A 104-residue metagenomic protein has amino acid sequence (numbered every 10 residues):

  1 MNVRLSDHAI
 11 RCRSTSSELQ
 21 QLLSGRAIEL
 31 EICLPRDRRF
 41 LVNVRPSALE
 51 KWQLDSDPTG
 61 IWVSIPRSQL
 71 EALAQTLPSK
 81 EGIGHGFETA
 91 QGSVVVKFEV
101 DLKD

Functional and structural regions predicted by a protein language model:
V3, R13, L19-Q20, E29-L30: Acidic (E/D-rich), amphipathic helical modules within compact regulatory domains
V3-L5, I10-S14, I61-I65: Short, structured motif recognition centered on aromatic/hydrophobic residues
R4-D7, P46-A48, Q53-G60, E88-A90: Short, ordered beta-strand-loop transition motifs
E18-Q21, Q69-E71: Short, surface-exposed beta-strand-loop junctions and turns on beta-sheet-rich folds
L23-D55, S79: Acidic, aromatic-enriched beta-alpha/helix-loop junctions
R38, T59-I61, G92-V94: Residues at beta-strand starts and edge strands
E50-I83: Mid-chain, well-packed structural core segment of small domains
S79-D104: C-terminal charged interaction modules
